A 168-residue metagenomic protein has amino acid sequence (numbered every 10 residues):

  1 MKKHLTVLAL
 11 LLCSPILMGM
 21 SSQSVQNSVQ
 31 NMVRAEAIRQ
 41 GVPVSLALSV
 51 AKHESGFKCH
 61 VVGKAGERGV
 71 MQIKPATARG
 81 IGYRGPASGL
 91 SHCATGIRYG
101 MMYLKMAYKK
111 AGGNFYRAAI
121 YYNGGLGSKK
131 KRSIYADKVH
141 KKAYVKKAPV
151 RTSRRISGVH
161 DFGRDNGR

Functional and structural regions predicted by a protein language model:
M1-H4: Positively charged n-region of N-terminal signal peptides that target proteins for export
V7-I16: Bacterial N-terminal signal peptides
S21-R164: Catalytic glycan-binding domains that act on GlcNAc-containing polysaccharides
N166-R168: Short, solvent-exposed mixed-charge patches
